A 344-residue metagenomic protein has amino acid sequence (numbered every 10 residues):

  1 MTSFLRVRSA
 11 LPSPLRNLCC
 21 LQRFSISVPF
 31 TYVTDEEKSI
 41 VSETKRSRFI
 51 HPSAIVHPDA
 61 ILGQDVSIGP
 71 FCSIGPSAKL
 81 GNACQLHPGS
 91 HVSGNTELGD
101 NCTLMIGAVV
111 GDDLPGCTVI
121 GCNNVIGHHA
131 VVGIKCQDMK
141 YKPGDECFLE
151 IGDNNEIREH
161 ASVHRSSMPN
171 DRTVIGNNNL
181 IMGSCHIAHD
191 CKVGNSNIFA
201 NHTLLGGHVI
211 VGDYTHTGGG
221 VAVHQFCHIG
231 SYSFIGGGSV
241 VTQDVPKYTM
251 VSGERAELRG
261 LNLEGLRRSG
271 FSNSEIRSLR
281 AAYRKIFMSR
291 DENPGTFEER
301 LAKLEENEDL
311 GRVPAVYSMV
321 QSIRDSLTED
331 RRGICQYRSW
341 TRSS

Functional and structural regions predicted by a protein language model:
M1-S53, P58-D59, Q64-D65, N123 (+4 more regions): Terminal amphipathic alpha-helical/low-complexity segments used for targeting or macromolecular assembly
F49-E257: Structural signal for interior beta-strand "rungs" in well-ordered beta-sheet cores of soluble enzyme domains
